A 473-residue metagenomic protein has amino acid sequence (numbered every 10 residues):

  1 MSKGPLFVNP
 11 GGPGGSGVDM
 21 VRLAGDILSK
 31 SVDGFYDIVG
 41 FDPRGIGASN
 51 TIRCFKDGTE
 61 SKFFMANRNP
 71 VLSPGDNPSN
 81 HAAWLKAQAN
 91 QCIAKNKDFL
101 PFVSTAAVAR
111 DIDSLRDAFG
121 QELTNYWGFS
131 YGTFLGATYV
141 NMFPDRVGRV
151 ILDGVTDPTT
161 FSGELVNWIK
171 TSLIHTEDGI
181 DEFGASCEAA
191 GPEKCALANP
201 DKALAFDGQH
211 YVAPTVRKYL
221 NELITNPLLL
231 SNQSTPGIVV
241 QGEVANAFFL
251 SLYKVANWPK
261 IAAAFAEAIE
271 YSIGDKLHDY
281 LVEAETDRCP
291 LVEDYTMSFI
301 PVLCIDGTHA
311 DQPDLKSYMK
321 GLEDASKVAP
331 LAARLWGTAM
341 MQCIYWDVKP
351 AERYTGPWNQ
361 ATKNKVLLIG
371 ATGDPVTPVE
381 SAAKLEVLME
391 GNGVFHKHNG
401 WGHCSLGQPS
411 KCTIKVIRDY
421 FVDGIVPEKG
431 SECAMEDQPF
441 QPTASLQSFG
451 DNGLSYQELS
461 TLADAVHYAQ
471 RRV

Functional and structural regions predicted by a protein language model:
M1-E243, P301-V473: Gly/Pro-rich cap/lid or specificity-loop segments adjacent to the active site
L252-N257, G373-V376: Acidic catalytic loop of the alpha/beta-hydrolase fold
K260-I261, I273, L277: Solenoid-repeat scaffolds in large eukaryotic assemblies
A264-F265, I417: Generic hydrophobic alpha-helical segments
E267-S272: Short edge-strand/loop segments of extracellular domains
L277, V282-G307: Long, low-complexity segments enriched in small/aliphatic residues
